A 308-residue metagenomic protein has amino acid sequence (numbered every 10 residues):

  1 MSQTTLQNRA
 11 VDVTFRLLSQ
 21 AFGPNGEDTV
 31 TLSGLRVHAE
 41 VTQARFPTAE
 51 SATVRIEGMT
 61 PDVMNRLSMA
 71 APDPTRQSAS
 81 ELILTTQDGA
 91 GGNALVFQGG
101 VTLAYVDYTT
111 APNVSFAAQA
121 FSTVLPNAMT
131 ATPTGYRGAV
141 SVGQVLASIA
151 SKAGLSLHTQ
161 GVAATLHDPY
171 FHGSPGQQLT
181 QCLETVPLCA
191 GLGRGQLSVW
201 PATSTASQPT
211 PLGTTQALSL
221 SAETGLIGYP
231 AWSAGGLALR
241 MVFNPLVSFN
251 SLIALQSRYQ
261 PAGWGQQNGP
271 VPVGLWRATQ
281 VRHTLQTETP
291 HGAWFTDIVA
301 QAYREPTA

Functional and structural regions predicted by a protein language model:
M1-F116, A278-V281, T287: Assembly/oligomerization scaffold segments
S2, Y108-N127, K152-A231: Short beta-strand-centered interaction patches in the first periplasmic/extracellular domains of large envelope
V11-A21, A120-S122, I298-R304: Short beta-strand element of the conserved SAM-dependent methyltransferase core
F22-V30, A90, S207-L218, G263: Acidic Ser/Thr/Pro-rich low-complexity disordered segments that often serve as glycosylated linkers/stalks around
A39, R45-A71, T203-S204, P211-A308: An acidic/polar, Gly/Ser/Thr-rich interaction patch typically located in mid-to-C-terminal regions of proteins
A52-M59, D73-S78, A120, T132-L157 (+2 more regions): Amphipathic, non-transmembrane alpha-helical segments in extracytoplasmic/periplasmic proteins
R66-L67, M129-P133, G161-V162: Short acidic, glycine/proline-rich loop/turn micro-motifs
F97, G195, G274: Residues that flank catalytic or metal-binding motifs in active/ligand-binding sites
